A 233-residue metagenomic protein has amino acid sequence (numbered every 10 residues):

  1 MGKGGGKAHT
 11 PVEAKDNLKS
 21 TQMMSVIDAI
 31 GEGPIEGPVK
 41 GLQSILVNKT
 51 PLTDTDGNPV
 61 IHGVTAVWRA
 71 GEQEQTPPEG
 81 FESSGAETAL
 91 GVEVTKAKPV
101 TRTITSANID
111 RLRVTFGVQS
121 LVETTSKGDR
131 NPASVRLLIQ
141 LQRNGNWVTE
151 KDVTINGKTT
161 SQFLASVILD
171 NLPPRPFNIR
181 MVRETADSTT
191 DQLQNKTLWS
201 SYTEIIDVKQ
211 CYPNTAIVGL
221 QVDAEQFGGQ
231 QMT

Functional and structural regions predicted by a protein language model:
M1-T233: Polar, S/T/G-rich
